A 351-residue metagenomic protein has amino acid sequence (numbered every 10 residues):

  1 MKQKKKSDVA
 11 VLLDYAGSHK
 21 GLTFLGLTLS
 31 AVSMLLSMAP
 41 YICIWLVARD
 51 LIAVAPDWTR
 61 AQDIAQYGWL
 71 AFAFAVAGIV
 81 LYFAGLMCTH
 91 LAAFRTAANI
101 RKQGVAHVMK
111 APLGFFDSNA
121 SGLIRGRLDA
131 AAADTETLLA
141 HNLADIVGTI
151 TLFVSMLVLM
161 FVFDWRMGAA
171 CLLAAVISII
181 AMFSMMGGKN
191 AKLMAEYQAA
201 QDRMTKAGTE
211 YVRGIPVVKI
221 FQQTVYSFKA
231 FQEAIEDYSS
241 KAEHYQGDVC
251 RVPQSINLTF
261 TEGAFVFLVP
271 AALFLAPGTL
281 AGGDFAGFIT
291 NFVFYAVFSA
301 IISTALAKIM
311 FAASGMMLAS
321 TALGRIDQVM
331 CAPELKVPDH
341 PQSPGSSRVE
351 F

Functional and structural regions predicted by a protein language model:
M1-K4, F94, Q103-G126, A130-A132 (+2 more regions): Short intracellular "coupling" helices and adjacent cytoplasmic loop segments at the cytosolic face of multi-pass
M1-S37, D57-Y67, T89, A106 (+3 more regions): Membrane-integrated ABC transporters
L13-G21, L113, A130-L139, L143 (+6 more regions): An intracellular "coupling" helix at the cytosolic face of ABC transporter transmembrane type-1 domains
T23-F24, A65-F72, G168-L172, V293: Hydrophobic alpha-helical transmembrane segments
V32-L46, A77-V80, A144-G187, G247-S299: A hydrophobic transmembrane-helix motif
A84-R95, N99, V162, S184-R203 (+1 more regions): Cytoplasmic juxtamembrane "membrane-exit" helices immediately C-terminal to transmembrane segments
Q223, I302-V329: Cytosolic ends of transmembrane helices, especially the final helix of ABC transmembrane type-1 domains
P344-F351: Conserved N-terminal strand/loop that marks the beginning of ABC ATPase nucleotide-binding domains
